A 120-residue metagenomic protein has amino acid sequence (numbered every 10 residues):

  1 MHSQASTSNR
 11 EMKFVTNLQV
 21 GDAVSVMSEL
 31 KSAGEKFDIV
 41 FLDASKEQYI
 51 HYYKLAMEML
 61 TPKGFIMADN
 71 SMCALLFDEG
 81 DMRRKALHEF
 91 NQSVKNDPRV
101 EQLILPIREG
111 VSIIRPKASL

Functional and structural regions predicted by a protein language model:
M1-L120: S-adenosylmethionine/decaboxylated-SAM
